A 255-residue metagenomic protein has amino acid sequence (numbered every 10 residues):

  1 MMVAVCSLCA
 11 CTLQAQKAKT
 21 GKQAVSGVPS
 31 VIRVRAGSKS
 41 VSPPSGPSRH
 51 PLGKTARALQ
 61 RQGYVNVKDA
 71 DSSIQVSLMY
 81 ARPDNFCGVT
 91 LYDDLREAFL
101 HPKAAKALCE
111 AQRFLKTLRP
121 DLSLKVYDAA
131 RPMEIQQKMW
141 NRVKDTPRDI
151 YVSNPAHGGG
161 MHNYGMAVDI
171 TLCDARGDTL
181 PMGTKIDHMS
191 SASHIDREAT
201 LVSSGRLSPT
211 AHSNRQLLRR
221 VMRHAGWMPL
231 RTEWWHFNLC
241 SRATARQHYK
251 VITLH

Functional and structural regions predicted by a protein language model:
M1-A10: Bacterial N-terminal signal peptides
A15-A129, M139-R142, T146-T232, S241-H255: Extracytoplasmic cell-surface/polysaccharide-interacting catalytic and binding patches
P132: Segments that shape or occlude catalytic/ligand-binding pockets
I135: Short, well-ordered surface patches within globular domains
F237: Conserved metal-phosphate-binding beta-hairpin within the catalytic cores of diverse ATP-dependent phosphoryl-transfer
